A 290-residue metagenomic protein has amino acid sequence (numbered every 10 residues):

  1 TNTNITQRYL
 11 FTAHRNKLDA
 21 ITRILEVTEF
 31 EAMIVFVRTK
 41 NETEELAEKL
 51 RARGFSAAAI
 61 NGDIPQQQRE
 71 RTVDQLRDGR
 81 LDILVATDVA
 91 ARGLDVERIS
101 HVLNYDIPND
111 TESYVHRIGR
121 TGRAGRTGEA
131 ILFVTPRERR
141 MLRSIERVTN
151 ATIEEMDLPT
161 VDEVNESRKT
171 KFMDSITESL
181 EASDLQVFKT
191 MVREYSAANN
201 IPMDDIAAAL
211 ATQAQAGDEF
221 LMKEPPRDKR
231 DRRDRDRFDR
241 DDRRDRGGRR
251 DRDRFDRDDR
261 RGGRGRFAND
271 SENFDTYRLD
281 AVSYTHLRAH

Functional and structural regions predicted by a protein language model:
T1-E70, R77, Y105, F133-R139 (+1 more regions): Interdomain coupling/hinge region of P-loop NTPase helicase/AAA+ cores
T6-Q7, F30-A32, S100, T127-E129 (+1 more regions): Short, solvent-exposed beta-strand edge segments and adjacent coil->beta transition regions
L25-E26, A91-L94, G122, A268-S271: Replace "in large, NTP-powered and nucleic-acid-processing enzymes" with "in large, NTP-powered factors and other
G54-S56, G62-I64, R71, G79-D82 (+1 more regions): Conserved RecA-like helicase motor core of SF1/SF2 enzymes
I145: A conserved amphipathic helix/loop scaffold that creates a polar/acidic microenvironment used either to coordinate
I153-L279: C-terminal accessory region of SF2 helicases/translocases
D280-Y284: A structural micro-motif recognizing beta-strand termini and the immediately following turn/loop segments
T285-H290: Conserved small/polar residues in nucleotide/adenosyl-binding loops
